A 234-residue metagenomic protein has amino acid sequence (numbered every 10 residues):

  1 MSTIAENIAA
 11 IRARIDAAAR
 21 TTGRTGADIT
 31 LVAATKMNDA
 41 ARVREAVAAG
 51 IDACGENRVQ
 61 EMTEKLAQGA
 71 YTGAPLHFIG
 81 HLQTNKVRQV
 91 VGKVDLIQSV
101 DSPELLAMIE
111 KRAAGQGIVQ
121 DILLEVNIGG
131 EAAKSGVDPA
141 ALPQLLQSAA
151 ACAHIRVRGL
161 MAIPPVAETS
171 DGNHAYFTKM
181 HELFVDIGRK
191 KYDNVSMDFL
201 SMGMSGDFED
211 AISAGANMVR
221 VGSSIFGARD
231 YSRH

Functional and structural regions predicted by a protein language model:
M1-G206, A214, F226: Conserved alpha/beta-domain cores
M1-S2, S232-H234: Short, Lys/Arg-enriched, disordered terminal segments
E209-S213, V221, I225-S232: Expand to "…catalyze enediolate/carbanion chemistry for C-C bond making/breaking, isomerization, decarboxylation
